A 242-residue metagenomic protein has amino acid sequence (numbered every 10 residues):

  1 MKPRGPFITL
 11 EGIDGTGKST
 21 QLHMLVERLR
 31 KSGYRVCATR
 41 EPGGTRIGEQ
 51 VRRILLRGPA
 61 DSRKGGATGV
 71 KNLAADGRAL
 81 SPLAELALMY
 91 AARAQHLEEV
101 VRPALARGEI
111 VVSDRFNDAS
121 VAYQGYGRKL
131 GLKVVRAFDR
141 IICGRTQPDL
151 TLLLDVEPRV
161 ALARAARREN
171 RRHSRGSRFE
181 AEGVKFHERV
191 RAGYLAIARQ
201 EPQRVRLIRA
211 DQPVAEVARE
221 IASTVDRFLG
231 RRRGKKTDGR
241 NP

Functional and structural regions predicted by a protein language model:
M1-F7: Extreme N-terminal, non-catalytic leader segments that precede Walker-type/kinase nucleotide-binding cores
L10: Hydrophobic anchor at the beta1->P-loop junction of P-loop NTPases
I13: P-loop (Walker A) phosphate-binding loop of NTP-binding proteins
K18: Conserved lysine of the Walker
Q21: Hydrophobic positions on the alpha1 helix immediately C-terminal to the Walker A/P-loop
V26, R159-P242: NTP-dependent small-molecule kinase module
Y34-C143, E220: ATP-dependent small-molecule kinase phosphotransfer cores that center on conserved nucleotide phosphate-binding segments
S120-A192: A glycine- and Lys/Arg-enriched "phosphate-lid" helix/loop adjacent to the NTP-binding pocket of small-molecule kinases
